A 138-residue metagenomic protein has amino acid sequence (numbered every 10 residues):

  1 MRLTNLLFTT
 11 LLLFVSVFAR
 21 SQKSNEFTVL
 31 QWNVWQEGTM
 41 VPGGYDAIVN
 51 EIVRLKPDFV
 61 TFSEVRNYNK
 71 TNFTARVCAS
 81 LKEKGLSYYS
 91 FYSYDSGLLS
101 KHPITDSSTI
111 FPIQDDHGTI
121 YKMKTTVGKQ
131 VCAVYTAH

Functional and structural regions predicted by a protein language model:
R2-L3, A19-S80: N-terminal, active-site-proximal structural segment of metallo-dependent hydrolase catalytic domains
N5, T10-R20: Hydrophobic h-region of N-terminal signal peptides that target proteins for export in Gram-negative bacteria
L7, K23, I48-V49, Y88 (+2 more regions): Generic structural signal for short, flexible, solvent-exposed coil/loop and linker residues
T9, Q31, T136: Ser/Thr-centric signal marking residues that sit in or immediately flank functional binding/regulatory motifs
L11-V15, W32, Y89, T125: Residue-level marker of intrinsically disordered, low-complexity segments enriched for small/polar residues
L12, I52, K56-P57, Y89-Y94: Short low-complexity stretches enriched in small and charged residues
V41, V65-H138: Structured beta-strand-rich core segments of catalytic domains in phosphoester-bond hydrolases
